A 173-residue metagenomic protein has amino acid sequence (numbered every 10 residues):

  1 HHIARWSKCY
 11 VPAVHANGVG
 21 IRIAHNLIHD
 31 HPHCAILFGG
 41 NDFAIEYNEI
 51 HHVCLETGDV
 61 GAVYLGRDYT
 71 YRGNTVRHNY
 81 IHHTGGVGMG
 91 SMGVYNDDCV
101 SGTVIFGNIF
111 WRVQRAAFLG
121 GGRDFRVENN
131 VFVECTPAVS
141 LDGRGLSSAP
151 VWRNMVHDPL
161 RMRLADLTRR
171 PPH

Functional and structural regions predicted by a protein language model:
H1-A4, N17-H33, N41-L55, Y71-G85 (+4 more regions): Right-handed parallel beta-helix
R5, Y10-N17, C34-G40, T57-D68 (+3 more regions): Glycine-rich beta-solenoid repeat tracts in large extracellular/virion proteins
Y64-L65, I81, V113, G143-S147 (+1 more regions): Low-complexity, flexible helical/coil segments
